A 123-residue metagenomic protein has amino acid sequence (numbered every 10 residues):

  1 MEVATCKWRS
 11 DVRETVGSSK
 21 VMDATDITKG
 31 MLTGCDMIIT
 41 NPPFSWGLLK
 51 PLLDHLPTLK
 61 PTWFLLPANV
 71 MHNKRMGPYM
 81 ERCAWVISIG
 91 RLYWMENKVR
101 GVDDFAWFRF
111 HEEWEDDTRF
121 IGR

Functional and structural regions predicted by a protein language model:
M1-R123: Class I S-adenosyl-L-methionine-dependent methyltransferase catalytic core
